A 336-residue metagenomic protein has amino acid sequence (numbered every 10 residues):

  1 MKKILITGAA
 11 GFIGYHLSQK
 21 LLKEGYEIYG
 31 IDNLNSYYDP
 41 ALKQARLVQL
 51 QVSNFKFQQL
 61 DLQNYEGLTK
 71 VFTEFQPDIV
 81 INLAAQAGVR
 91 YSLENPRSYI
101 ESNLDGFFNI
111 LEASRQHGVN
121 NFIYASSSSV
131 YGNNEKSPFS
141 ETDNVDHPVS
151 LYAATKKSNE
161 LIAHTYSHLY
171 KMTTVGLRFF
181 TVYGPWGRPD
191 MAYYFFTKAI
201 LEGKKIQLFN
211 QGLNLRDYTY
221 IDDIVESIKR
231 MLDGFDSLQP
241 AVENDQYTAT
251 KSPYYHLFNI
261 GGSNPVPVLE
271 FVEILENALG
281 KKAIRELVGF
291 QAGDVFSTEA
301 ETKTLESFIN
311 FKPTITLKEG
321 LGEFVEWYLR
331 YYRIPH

Functional and structural regions predicted by a protein language model:
M1-V182, F311, I315, E323 (+1 more regions): N-terminal Rossmann-like NAD(P)+-binding domain of SDR-like oxidoreductases, especially those catalyzing
H16, A41-L42, K70, E94 (+4 more regions): Generic recognition of short, well-ordered alpha-helical segments
K20, I200-H336: C-terminal substrate-binding subdomain of Rossmann-fold SDR/epimerase-dehydratase oxidoreductases
P40, Q44-L47, E160, Y194 (+3 more regions): Short, surface-exposed alpha-helical segments at coil->helix boundaries
L50, A163, F196, L305-E306: Structural element of the ATP-grasp superfamily
E66, L104-E112, D190, D222-V225 (+1 more regions): Conserved active-site region of classical short-chain dehydrogenase/reductase
S137-P138, P189-T197: A glycine/serine/threonine-rich, flexible loop-to-helix segment that serves as the NAD(P) cofactor-binding "lid"
S158, I162, Y166, F196 (+2 more regions): Hydrophobic alpha-helix immediately C-terminal to the catalytic Tyr-X-X-X-Lys motif of short-chain
